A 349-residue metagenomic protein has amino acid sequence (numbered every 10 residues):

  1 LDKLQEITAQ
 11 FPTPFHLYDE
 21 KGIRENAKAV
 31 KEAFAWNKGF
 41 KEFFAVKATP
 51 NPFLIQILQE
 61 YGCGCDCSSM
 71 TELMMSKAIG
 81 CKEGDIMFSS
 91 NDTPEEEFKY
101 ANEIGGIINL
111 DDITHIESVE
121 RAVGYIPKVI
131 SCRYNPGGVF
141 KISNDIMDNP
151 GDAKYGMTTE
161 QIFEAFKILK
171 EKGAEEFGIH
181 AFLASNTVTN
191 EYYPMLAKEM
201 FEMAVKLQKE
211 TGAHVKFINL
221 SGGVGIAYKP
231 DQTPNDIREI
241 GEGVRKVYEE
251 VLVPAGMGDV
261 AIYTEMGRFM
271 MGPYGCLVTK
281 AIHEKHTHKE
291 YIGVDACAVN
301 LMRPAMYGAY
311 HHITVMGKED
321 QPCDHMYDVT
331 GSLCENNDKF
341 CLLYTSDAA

Functional and structural regions predicted by a protein language model:
L1-K128, E164-E175, K209, H214: A charged N-terminal "starter" segment
I23, K47, S69, A101 (+5 more regions): Conserved, mostly hydrophobic/aromatic
A48-P50, T71-E72, D92-P94, D112-T114 (+5 more regions): Active-site-proximal loop/turn and secondary-structure-junction residues that shape catalytic pockets, frequently
G64, M87, I107-N109, S131-R133 (+6 more regions): Structured core elements
A78-C81, Y100, V123-Y125, M147 (+5 more regions): Solvent-exposed alpha-helices and their adjacent loops that cap or buttress functional pockets in soluble metabolic
P127-V139: Glycine-rich, aromatic-flanked loop segments that form ligand/cofactor-binding clefts across common enzyme folds
P136-H283: Active-site loop/helix belt of alpha/beta enzymes
E249-V253, M257-S346: Charged (often Lys/Glu-rich) extended helix/loop segments that serve as interaction or gating elements
